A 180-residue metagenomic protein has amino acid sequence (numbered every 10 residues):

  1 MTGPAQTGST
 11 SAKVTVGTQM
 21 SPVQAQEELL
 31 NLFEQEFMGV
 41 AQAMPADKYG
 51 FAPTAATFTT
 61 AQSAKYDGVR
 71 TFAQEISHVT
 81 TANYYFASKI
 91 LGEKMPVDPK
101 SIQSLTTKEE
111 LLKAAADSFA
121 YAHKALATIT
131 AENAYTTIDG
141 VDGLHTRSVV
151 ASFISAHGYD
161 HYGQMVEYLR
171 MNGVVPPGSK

Functional and structural regions predicted by a protein language model:
M1-S11: Bacterial Sec-dependent N-terminal signal peptides
T10-P22, G92-S104: Acidic/histidine-rich, surface-exposed loop or edge segments in extracytoplasmic proteins
V16-F51: N-terminal targeting signals for Sec/Tat export/insertion, comprising classic cleavable signal peptides
E27, Q35-M38, A52-K100, D139-K180: Short, contiguous alpha-helical
Q42-F51, L126-Y135, R170-P177: Surface-exposed helix-capping loop/turn segments at secondary-structure junctions
S104-T137, V149-H161: Acidic/histidine-rich alpha-helical segments that form the ligand environment of transition-metal centers
